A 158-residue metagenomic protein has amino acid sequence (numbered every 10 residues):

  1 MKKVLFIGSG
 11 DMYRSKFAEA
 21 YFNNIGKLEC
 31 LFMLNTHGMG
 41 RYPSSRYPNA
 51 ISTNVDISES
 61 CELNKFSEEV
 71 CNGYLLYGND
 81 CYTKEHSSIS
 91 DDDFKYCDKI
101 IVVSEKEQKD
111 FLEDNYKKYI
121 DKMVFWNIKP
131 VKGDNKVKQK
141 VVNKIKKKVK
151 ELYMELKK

Functional and structural regions predicted by a protein language model:
M1-D91, K157-K158: Conserved active-site segments centered on acidic
G10-M12, E105-Q108: Short glycine-rich anion-binding loops that position phosphate/pyrophosphate groups of nucleotides and phosphorylated
E29-C30, S60-K65, D91, S104 (+3 more regions): Short, structured coil/loop segments at alpha-helix boundaries
G38-G40, S104, W126-K129: Residues at the C-termini of beta-strands that transition into short coil/loop
F94: A conserved, positively charged/aromatic
C97: An anion/phosphate-binding loop that grips the pyrophosphate of nucleotide cofactors and donors
Q108-K158: Phosphate-binding/catalytic loops
